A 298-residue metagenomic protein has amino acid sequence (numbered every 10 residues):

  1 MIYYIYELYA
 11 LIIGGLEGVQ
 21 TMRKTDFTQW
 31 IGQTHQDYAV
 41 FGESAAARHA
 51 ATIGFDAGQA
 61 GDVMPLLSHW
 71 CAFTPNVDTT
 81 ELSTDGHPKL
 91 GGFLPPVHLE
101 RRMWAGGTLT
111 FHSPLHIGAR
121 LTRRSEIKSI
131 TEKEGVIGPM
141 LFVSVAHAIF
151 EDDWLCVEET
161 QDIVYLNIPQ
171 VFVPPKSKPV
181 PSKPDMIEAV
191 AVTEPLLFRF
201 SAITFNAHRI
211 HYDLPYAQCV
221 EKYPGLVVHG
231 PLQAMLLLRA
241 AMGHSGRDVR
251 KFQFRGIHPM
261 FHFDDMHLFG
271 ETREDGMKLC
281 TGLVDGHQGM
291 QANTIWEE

Functional and structural regions predicted by a protein language model:
M1-Q20: Short, intrinsically disordered or compositionally biased N-terminal tails of bacterial proteins
Y3-Y6, M22-T34, W104-V192, P259-F263 (+1 more regions): HotDog/MaoC-like acyl-thioester-processing domains
V19-R120: Hydrophobic, proline/glycine-rich low-complexity stretches
R23-V63, P179-Q233, A240-G243: A contiguous, surface-exposed recognition patch within enzymatic or periplasmic domains that forms
A39, C71, R101-R102, G107-L109 (+7 more regions): Flexible, active-site-adjacent loop/turn segments at secondary-structure boundaries
Q59-D62, P139, V249: Short, surface-exposed helix-loop/turn micro-motifs enriched in polar/charged residues
V63-L67, T84-P95, S144-V145, I168-I187 (+1 more regions): Charged, low-complexity, helix/coiled-coil-prone segments
L214-D275, C280-N293: Catalytic-pocket segment enriched in acidic/His residues
